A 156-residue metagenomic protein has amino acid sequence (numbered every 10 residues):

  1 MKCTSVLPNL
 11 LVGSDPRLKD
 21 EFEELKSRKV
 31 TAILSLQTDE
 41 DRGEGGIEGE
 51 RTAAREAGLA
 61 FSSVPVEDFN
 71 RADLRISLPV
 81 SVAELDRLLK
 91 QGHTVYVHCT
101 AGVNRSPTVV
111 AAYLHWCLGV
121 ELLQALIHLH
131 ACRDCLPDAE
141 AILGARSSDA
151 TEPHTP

Functional and structural regions predicted by a protein language model:
M1-T4: Short beta-strand/loop segment at the start of cytosolic alpha/beta domains
L7-T94, H115-A145: Cysteine-based protein phosphatase catalytic domain of the PTP/DSP
G92-A111: A phosphate-binding catalytic loop at a beta-strand-loop-alpha-helix junction that coordinates phosphoryl groups
E152-P156: C-terminal domain-closing interface element
